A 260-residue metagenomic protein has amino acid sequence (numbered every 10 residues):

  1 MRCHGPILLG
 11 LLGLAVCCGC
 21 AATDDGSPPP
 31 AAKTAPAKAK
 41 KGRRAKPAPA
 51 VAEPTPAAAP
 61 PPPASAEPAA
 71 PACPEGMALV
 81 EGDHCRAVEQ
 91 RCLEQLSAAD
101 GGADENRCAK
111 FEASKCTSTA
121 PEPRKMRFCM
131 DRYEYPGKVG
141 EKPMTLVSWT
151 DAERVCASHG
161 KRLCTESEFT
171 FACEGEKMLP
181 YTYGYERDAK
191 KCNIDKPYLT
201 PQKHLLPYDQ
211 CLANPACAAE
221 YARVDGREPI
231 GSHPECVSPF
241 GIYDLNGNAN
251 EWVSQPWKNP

Functional and structural regions predicted by a protein language model:
M1-G26: Sec-dependent N-terminal signal peptides
C20-A157, K177-M178, G184-E186, C192 (+2 more regions): Short, compositionally biased
W149-S158, R162-P260: Functional-site microenvironments in short loops/helix caps that host divalent-cation chemistry
